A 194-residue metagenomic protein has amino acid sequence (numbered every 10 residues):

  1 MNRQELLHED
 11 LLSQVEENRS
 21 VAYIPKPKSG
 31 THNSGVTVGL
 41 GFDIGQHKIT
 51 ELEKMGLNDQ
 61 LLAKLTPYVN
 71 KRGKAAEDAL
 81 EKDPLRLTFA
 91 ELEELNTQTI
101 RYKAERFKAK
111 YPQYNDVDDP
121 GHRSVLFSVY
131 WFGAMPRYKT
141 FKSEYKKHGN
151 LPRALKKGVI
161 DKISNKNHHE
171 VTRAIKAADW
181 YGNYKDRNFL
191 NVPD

Functional and structural regions predicted by a protein language model:
M1-R123, A154-D194: Acidic, aromatic-lined catalytic clefts of primarily extracellular/periplasmic carbohydrate-active enzymes that remodel
N2, E17, R86-L87, W131 (+2 more regions): Generic ordered-secondary-structure signal
H47-L52, M135-S143: Short, solvent-exposed secondary-structure capping/transition elements
V125-M135: Acidic helix/loop microenvironments that form the catalytic cleft of cell-wall polysaccharide enzymes
R137-N165: Short secondary-structure subsegments characteristic of cysteine-rich extracellular domains
